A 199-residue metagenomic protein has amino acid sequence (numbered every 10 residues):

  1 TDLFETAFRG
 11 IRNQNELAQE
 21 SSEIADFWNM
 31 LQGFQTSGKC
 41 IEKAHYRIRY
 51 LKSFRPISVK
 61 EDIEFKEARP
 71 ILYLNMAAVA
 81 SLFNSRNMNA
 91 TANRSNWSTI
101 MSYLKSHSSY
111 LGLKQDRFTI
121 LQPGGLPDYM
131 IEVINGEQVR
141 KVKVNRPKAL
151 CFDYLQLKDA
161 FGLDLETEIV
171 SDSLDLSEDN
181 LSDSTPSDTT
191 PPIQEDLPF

Functional and structural regions predicted by a protein language model:
T1-F199: Extended alpha-helical interface modules used as scaffolds for assembling large macromolecular complexes
